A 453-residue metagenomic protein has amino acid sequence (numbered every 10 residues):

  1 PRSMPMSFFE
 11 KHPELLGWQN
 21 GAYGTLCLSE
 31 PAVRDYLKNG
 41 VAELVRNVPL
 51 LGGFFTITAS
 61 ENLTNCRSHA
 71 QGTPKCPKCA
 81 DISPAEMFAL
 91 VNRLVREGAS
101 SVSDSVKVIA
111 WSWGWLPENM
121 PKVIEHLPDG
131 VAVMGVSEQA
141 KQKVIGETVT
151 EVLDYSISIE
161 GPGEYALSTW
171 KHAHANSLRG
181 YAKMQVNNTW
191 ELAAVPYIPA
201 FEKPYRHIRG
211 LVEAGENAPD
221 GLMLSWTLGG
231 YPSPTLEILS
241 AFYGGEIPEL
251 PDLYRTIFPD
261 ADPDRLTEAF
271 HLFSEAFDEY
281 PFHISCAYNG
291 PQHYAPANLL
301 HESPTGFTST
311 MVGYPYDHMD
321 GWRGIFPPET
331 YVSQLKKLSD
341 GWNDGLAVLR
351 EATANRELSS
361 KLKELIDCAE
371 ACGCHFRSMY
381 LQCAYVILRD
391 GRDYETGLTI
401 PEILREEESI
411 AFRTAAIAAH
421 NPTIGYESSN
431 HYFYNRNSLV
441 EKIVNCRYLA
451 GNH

Functional and structural regions predicted by a protein language model:
P1-M4, I57-E61, G114, L224-G229: Short, solvent-exposed turn/loop segments enriched in Gly/Ser/Thr/Pro and often Arg
R2-E43, Y181, E202-Y205, R209: Active-site-adjacent "subsite" loops/lids of carbohydrate-active enzymes
R2-G21, T64-P77, I124-V133, Y197 (+1 more regions): Aromatic- and acidic-residue-enriched segments that line the glycan-binding/catalytic groove of carbohydrate-active
K11-W18, A59-L63, E138, V186-N188: Short connector loops/turns at beta-strand edges and beta->alpha or beta->beta junctions
L15-L28, H69-A85, T150-E160: Glycine-rich tight-turn/loop motif centered on a GG-T
A22, G40-P74: Active-site groove signature of glycoside hydrolases
E30-P31, C76, N421-P422: Serine-centered coil/turn micro-motif
R46, I82-H453: Substrate-binding groove of N-acetylhexosamine-processing glycoside hydrolases
